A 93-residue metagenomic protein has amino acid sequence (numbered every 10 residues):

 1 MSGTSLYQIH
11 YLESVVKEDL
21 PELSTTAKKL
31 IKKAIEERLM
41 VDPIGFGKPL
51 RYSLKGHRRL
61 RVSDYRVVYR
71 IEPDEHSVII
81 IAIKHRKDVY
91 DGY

Functional and structural regions predicted by a protein language model:
M1-H10, S14, E18-E22, T26-K29 (+2 more regions): Enriched for short, Lys/Arg-rich terminal
L39-I44: Short proline/glycine- and basic residue-enriched helix-capping loop/turn segments at helix->loop/beta transitions
F46-K84, D88: Basic/aromatic recognition patch in beta-strand/loop cores that engages polyanionic ligands
